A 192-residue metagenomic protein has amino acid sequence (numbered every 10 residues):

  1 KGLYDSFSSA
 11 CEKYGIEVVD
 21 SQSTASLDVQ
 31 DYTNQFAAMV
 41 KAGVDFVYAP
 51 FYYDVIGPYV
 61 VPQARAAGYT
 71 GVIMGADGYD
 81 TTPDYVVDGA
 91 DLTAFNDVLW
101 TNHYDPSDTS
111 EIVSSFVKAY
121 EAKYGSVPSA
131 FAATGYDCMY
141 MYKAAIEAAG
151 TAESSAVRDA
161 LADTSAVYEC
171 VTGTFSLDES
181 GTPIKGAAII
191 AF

Functional and structural regions predicted by a protein language model:
K1-F192: Extracytosolic ligand-binding ectodomains
